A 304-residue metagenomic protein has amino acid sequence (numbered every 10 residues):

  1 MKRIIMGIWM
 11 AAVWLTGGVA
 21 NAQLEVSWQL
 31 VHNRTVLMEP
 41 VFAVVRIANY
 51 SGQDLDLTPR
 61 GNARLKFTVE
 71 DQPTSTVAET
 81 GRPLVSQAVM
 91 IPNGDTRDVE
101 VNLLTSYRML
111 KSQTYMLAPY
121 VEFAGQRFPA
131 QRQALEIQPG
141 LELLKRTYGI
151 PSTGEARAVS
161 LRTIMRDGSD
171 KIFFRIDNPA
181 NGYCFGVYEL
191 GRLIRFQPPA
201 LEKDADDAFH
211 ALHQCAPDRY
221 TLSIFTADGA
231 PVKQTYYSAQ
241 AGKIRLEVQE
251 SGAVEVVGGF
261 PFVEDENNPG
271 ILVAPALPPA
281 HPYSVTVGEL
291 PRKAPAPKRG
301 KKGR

Functional and structural regions predicted by a protein language model:
M1-I4: Positively charged n-region of N-terminal signal peptides that target proteins for export
G7-G17: Bacterial N-terminal signal peptides
G18-A22: Sec/Tat signal peptide C-region and signal peptidase I cleavage site
Q23-W28, R34-V36, P40-L104, T114-Y120: Contiguous segments within soluble domain cores/interaction surfaces
S106-E142: Terminal connector regions
R132-S160: Low-complexity, Pro/Ser/Thr- and charge-rich linker/hinge segments at domain boundaries
P151-I176, A200-A216, L222, I244-P275 (+1 more regions): Short beta-strand elements that form the blades of beta-propeller/WD-repeat-like and other beta-sheet-rich scaffold
F185-Y188, V232-Q240, Y283-G288: Beta-propeller fold detector
